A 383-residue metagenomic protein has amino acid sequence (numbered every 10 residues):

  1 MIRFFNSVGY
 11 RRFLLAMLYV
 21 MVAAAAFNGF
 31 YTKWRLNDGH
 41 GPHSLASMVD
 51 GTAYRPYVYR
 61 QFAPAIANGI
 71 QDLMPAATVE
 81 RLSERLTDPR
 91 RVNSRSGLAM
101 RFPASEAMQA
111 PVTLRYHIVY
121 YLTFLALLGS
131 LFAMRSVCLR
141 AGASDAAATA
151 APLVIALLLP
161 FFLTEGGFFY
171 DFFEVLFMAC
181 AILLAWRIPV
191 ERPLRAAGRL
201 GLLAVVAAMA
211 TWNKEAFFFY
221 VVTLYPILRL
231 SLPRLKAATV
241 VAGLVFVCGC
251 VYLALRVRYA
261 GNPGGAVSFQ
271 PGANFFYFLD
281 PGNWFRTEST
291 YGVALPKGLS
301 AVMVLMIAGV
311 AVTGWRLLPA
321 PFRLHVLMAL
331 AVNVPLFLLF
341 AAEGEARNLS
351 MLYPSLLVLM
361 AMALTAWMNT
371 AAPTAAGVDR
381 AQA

Functional and structural regions predicted by a protein language model:
M1-F4, F219-F246: Perimembrane helix-loop-helix junctions
F30-L45, Y54-I66, L82-S83: Extracytoplasmic catalytic/substrate-binding loops of multi-pass membrane glycan-assembly enzymes
I66, G198-K214, Y220-P226: Membrane-interface alpha helices of multi-pass inner-membrane proteins
S105, T113, H117-A141: Transmembrane-helix motifs of polytopic, lipid-linked glycan transferases
L131, L299-R323, N333-V334: Hydrophobic, aromatic-rich transmembrane alpha-helices and their immediate juxtamembrane boundary segments
M134-L157: Transmembrane-helix signature of polytopic, membrane-embedded enzymes that assemble or transfer cell-envelope glycans
F161-C180, N213, N348-Y353: Multi-pass, polyprenyl lipid-linked donor-dependent membrane glycosyltransferases
F173-P193, R199-V205, L356-L359: Specific aromatic-rich, kink-prone transmembrane helix
